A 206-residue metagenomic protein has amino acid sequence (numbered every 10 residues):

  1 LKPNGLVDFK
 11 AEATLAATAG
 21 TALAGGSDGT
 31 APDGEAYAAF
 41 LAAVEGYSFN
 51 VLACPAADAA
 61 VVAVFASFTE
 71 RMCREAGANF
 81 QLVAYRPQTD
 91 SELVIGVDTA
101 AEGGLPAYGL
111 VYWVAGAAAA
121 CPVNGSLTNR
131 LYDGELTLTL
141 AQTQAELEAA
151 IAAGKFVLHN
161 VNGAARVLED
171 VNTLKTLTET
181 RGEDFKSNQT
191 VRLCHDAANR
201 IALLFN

Functional and structural regions predicted by a protein language model:
L1-N206: A glycine- and small-residue-enriched flexible loop/hinge signal that marks low-structured segments
